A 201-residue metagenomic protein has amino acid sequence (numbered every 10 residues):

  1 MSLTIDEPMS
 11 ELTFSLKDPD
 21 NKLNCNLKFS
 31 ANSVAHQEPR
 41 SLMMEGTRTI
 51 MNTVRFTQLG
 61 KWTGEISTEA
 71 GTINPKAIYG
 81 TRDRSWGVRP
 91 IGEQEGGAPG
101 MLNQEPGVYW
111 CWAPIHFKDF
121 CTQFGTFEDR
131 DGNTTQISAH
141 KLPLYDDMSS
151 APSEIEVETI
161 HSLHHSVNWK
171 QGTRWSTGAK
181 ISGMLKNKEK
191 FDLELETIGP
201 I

Functional and structural regions predicted by a protein language model:
M1-I201: Structured soluble/peripheral alpha/beta segments that form catalytic or ligand/cofactor-binding pockets
